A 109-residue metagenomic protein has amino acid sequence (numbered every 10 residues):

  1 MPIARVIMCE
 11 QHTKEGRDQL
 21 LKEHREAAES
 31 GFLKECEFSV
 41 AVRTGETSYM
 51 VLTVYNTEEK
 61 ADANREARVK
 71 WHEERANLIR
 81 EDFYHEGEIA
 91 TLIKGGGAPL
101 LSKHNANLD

Functional and structural regions predicted by a protein language model:
M1-M50, V54-K70, A76-D109: Short S/T/G/P-rich N-terminal loop/turn motif that feeds into the first structured element of a domain
